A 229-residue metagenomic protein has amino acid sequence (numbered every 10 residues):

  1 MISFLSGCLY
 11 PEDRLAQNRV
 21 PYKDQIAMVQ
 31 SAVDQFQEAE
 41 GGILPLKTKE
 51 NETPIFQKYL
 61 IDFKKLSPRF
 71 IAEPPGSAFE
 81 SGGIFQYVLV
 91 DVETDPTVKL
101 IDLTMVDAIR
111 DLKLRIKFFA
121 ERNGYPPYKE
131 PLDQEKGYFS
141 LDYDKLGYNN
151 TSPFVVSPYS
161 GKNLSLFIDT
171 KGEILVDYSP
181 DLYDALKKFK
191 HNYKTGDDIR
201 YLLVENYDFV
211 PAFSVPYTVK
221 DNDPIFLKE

Functional and structural regions predicted by a protein language model:
S3-G7: C-terminal motif of bacterial Sec signal peptides marking the signal peptidase cleavage site
L9-E12: Bacterial signal peptide processing site
A16-K23, A27: Juxtamembrane membrane-water interface segments immediately C-terminal to a transmembrane helix
Q25-G41: N-terminal alpha-helical signal peptides/signal-anchor transmembrane segments
P45-I109, I116, A120, P127-E229: Extracellular/periplasmic head regions of type IV pilus-like filament subunits
